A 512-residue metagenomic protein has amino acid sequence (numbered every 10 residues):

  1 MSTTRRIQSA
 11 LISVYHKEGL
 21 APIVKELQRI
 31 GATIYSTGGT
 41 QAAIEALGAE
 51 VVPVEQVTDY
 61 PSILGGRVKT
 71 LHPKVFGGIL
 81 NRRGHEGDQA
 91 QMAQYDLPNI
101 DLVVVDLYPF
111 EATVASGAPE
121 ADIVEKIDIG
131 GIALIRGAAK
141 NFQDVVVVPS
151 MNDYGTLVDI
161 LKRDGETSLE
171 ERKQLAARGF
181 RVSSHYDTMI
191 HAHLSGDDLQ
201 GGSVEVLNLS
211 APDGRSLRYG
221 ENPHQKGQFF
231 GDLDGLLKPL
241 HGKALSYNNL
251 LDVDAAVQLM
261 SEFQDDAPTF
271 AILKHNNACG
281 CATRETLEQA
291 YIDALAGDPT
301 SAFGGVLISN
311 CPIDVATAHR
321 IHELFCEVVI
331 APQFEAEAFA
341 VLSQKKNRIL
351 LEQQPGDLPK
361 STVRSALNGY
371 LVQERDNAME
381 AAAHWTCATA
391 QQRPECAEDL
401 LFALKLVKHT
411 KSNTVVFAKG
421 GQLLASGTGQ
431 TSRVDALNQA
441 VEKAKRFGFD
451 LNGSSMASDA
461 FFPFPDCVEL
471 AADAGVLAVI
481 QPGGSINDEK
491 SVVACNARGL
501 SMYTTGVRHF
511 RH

Functional and structural regions predicted by a protein language model:
M1-V57: N-terminal glycine-/serine-/threonine-rich phosphate-binding loop
S2-I12, K17, I63, D101-V105 (+1 more regions): ATP-dependent carboxylate/acyl-activation modules
A21-R29, Y108-I127, A133, A256 (+2 more regions): Short, hydrophobic/aliphatic alpha-helical segments
Q28, E45, D128, A139 (+3 more regions): Anion (oxyanion) recognition and catalysis
G39-P109: Glycine-rich nucleotide/cofactor/substrate-binding loop typically near the N-terminus or early in the first domain
R83-A139, W385-P394: Active-site/ligand-binding-proximal alpha/beta "capping" segment
D101-G117, D122, M151-D197: Internal, active-site/partner-interface "lid" segment
K126-Q143, S150-D153, R163, K411: Short alpha-helices
